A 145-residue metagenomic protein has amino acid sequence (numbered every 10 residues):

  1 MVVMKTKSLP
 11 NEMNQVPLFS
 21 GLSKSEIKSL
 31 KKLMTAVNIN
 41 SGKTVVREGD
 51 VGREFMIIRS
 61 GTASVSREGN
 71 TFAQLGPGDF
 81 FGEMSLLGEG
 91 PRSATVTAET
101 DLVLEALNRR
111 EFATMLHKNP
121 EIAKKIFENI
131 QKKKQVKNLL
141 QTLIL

Functional and structural regions predicted by a protein language model:
M1-V3: Short, Lys/Arg-enriched N-terminal segments with co-localized hydrophobic residues within the first ~10-30 amino acids
L9, E26-S29, P91-R92, R109-L145: A small-molecule sensor/coupling module
P10, N14-E68, I144: Regulatory nucleotide-sensing modules
K43-D50, R67, M84-L86, T95-T97 (+1 more regions): Short histidine-centered beta-strand/loop micro-motifs that create catalytic or ligand/metal-coordination sites
N70-E83: Short acidic-glycine-tyrosine-enriched beta hairpin
D101-E111: A short hydrophobic beta-strand segment most commonly corresponding to one strand of the jelly-roll/cupin
